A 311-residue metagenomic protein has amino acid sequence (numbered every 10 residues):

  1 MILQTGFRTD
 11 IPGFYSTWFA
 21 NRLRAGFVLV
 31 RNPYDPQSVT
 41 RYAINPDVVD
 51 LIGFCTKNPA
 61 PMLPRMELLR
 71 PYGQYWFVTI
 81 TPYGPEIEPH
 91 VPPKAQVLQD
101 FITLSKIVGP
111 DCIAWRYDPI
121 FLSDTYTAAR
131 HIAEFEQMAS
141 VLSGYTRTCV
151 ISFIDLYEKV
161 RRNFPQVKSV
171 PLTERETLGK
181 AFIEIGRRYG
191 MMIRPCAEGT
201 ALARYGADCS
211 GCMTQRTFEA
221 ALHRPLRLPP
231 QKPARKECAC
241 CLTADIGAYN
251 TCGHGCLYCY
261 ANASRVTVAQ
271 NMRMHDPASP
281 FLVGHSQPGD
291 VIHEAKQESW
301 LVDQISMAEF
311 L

Functional and structural regions predicted by a protein language model:
M1-I87, K94-P110, R265-L311: Conserved Radical SAM active-site core
R8-D10, K57, T79-Y83, D118-I120 (+2 more regions): Active-site beta-loop-alpha junctions enriched in small/polar residues
Y83-V91, P119-A129, N163-P171: Surface-exposed cleft-lining segments at the edges of enzyme active sites
Q96-R162, K180-A197: Conserved C-terminal portion of the radical SAM core fold that forms the substrate/S-adenosylmethionine-binding
L172-T173, C256: Basic/polar, acidic-poor N-terminal "presequence/leader" segments that form or can form short amphipathic helices
T173-A239: A C-terminal junction/extension of Radical SAM enzymes
K236, T243-S264: Local cysteine-cluster metal-coordination motifs and their immediate loop/turn environment, predominantly Fe-S cluster
